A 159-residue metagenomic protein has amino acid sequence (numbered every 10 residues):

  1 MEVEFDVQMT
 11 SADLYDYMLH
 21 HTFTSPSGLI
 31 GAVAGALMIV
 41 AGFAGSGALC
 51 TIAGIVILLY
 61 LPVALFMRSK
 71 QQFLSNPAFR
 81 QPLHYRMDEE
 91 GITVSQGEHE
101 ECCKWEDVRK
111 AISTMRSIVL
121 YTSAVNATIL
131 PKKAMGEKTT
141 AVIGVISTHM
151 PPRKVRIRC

Functional and structural regions predicted by a protein language model:
M1-A36: N-terminal membrane-targeting/pre-transmembrane regions
E2, E100, A127: Short, mixed charged/polar active-site loops that provide acid/base catalysis or chelate metal/phosphate cofactors
T10, I92, E101-M115: Phosphoinositide-dependent membrane-docking surfaces
G42-L58: Hydrophobic alpha-helical transmembrane segments
V63-C102: Conserved beta-hairpin
R116-L120: Short aromatic-glycine-enriched beta-strand elements
Y121-C159: A membrane-cytosol interface segment of integral membrane proteins
